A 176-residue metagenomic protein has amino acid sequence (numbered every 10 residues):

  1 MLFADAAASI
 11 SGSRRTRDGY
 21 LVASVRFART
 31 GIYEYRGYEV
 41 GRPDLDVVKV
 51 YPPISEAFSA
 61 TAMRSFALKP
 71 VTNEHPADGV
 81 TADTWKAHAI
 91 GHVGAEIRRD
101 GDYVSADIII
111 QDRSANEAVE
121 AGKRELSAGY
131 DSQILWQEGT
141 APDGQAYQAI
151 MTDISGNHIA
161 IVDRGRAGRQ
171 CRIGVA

Functional and structural regions predicted by a protein language model:
M1-A176: Signature of dsDNA virion morphogenesis modules
